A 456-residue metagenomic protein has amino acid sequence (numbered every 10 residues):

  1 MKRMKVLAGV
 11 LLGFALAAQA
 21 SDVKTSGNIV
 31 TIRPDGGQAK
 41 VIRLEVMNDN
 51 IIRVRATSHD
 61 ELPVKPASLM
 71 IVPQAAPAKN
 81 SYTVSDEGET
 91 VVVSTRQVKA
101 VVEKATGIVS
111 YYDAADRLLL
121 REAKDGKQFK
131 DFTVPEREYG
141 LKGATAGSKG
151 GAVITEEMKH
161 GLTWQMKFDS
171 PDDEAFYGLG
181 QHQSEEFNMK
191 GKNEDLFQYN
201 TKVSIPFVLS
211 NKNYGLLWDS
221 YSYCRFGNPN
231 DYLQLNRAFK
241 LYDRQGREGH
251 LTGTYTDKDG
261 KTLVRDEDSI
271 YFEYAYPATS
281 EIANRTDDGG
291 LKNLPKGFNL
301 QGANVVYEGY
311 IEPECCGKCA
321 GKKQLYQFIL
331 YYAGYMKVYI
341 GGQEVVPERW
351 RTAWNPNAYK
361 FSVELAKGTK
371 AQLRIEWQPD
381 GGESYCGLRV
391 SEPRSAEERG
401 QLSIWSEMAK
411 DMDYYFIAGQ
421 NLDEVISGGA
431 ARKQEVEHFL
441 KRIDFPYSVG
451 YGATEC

Functional and structural regions predicted by a protein language model:
M1-A8: Bacterial N-terminal signal peptides that target proteins for export
A8-A15: Bacterial N-terminal signal peptides
A18-A20: Boundary at the C-terminal end of the N-terminal hydrophobic targeting segment
V23, E45-V91, D131: A low-complexity, Ser/Thr/Gly/Pro-enriched, surface-exposed linker/loop concept that marks segments flanking
T25-R43, M47-I51: N-terminal-proximal low-complexity accessory segments that begin disordered and transition into the first
D86-R244, P379, R389-S391, A396-F445: Catalytic and substrate-binding clefts that recognize carbohydrates or anionic sugar/phosphate headgroups
Y232-Q327, Y331-L422, I426-G429, E435-V449: Extracellular/secretory pathway-exposed regions associated with glycan biology
Y451-C456: Conserved A3 ("GATE") glycine/threonine-rich loop of ANL adenylate-forming enzymes
